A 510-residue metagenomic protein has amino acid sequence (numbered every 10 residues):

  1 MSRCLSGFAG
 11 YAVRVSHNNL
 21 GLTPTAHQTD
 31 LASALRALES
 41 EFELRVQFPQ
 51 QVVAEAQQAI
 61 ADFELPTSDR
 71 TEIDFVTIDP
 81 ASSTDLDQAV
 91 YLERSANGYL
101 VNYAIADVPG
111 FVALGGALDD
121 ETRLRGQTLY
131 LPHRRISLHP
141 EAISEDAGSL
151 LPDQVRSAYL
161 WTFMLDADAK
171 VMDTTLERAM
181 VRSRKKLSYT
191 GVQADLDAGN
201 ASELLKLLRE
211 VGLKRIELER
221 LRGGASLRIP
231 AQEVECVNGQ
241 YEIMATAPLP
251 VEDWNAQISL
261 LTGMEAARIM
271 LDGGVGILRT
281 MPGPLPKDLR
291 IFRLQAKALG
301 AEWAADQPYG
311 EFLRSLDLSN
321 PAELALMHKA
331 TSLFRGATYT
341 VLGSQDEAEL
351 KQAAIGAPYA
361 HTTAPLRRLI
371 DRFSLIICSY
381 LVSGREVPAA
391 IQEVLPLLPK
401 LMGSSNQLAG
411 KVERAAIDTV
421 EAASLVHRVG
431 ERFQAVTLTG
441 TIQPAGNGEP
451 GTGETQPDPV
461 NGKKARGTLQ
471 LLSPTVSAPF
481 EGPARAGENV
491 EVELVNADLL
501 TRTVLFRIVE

Functional and structural regions predicted by a protein language model:
S2-S477, A486-E488, D498-V504: Electropositive polyanion-binding surfaces
F506-E510: Short, compositionally biased
